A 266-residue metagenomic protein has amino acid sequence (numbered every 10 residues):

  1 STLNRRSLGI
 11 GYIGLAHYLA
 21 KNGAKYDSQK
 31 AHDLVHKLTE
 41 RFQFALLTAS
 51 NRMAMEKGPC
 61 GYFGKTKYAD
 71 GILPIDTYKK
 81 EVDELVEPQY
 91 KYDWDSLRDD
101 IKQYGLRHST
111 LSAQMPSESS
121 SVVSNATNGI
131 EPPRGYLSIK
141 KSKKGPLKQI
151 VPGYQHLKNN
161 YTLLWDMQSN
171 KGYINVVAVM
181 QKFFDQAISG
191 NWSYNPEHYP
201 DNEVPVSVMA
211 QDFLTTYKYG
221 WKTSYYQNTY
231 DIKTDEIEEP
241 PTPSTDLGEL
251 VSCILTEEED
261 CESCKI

Functional and structural regions predicted by a protein language model:
S1-I266: Long, C-terminal-biased catalytic regions of enzyme "large/alpha" subunits
